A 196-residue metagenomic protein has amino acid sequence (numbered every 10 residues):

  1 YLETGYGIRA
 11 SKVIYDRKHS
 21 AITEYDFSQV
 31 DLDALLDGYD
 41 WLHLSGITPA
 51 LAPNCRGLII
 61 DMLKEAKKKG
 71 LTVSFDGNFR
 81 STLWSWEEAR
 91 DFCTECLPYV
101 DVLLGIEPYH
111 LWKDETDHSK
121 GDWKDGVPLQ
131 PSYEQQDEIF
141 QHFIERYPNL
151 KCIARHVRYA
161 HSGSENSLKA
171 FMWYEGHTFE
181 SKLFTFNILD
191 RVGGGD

Functional and structural regions predicted by a protein language model:
Y1-P49, V73: Conserved N-terminal subdomain of the carbohydrate kinase-like
K18, I47, N78-T82, P108 (+1 more regions): Active-site beta-loop-alpha junctions enriched in small/polar residues
I47-A52, R80-S81, G126-P128: Surface-exposed cleft-lining segments at the edges of enzyme active sites
L58-G70, F92-Y99: Catalytic-core regions built around general acid/base machinery
E65-T72, Y147-K151: A short helix->loop->beta-strand "cap" motif at the edges of active sites that frequently abuts
V73-F75, L103: Hydrophobic faces of well-ordered beta-strands that scaffold small-molecule active sites in alpha/beta enzyme cores
L83-H177: Conserved phosphate/ATP/ADP-binding segment of small-molecule kinases
S162, F184-D196: Short glycine/threonine-rich catalytic loop with a Thr-x-Gly-x-Asp
